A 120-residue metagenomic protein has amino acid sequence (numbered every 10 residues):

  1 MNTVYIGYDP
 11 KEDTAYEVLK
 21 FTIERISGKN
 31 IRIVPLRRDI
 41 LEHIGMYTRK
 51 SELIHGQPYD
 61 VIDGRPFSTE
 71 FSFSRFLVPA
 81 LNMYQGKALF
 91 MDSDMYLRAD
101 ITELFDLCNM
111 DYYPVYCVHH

Functional and structural regions predicted by a protein language model:
M1-H120: Glycosyltransferase catalytic domains, chiefly GT-A lineage
